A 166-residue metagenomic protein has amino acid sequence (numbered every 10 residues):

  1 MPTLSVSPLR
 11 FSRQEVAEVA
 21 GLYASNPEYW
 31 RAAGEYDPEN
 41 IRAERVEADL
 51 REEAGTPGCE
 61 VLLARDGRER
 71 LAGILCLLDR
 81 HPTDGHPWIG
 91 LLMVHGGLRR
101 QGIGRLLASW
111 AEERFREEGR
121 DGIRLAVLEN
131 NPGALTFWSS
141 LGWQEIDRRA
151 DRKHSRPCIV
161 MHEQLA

Functional and structural regions predicted by a protein language model:
P2-R99, A108-W110, R114, E118 (+2 more regions): Acetyl-CoA-dependent GNAT
G102: Conserved G/P- and acidic residue-centered "switch" motifs that form tight phosphate/ATP-binding loops in soluble
R105: Residues forming the Rossmann-fold NAD(P)(H) cofactor-binding site
L125-L135, D151-P157: Conserved beta-strand-loop-alpha-helix junction that forms the acyl-donor binding cleft
S139-D147: Conserved acetyl-CoA-binding loop of GNAT-fold acetyltransferases
S155-A166: Terminal substrate-recognition subdomain of acyl/acetyltransferases
